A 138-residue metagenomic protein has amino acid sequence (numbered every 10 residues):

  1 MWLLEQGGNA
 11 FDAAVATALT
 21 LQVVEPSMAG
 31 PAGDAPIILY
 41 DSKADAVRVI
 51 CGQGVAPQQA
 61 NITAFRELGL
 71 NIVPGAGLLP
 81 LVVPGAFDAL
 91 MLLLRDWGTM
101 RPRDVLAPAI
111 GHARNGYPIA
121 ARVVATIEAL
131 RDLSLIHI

Functional and structural regions predicted by a protein language model:
W2-Q6, A10-L135: Noncatalytic scaffold domains of N-terminal-nucleophile
